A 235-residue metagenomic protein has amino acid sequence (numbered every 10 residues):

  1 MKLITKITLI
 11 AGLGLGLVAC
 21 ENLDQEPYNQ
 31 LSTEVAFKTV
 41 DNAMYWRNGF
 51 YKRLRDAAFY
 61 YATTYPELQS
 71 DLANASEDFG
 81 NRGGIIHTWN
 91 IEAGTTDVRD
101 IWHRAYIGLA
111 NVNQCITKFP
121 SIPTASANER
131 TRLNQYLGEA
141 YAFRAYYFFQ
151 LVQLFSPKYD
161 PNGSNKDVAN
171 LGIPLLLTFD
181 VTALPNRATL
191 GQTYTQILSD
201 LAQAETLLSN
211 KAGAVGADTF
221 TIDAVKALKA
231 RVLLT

Functional and structural regions predicted by a protein language model:
M1-C20: Sec-dependent bacterial lipoprotein signal peptides
L3, C20-Q69: Membrane-proximal, proline-rich intrinsically disordered regions
R55, Q150, L154-P157, T235: Alpha-helix C-terminal capping/termination sites
G83-F155, A188, E205-G213: Conserved, well-structured interaction surfaces
E129-T131, L154-T195: Short coil/linker segments at helix-helix boundaries
